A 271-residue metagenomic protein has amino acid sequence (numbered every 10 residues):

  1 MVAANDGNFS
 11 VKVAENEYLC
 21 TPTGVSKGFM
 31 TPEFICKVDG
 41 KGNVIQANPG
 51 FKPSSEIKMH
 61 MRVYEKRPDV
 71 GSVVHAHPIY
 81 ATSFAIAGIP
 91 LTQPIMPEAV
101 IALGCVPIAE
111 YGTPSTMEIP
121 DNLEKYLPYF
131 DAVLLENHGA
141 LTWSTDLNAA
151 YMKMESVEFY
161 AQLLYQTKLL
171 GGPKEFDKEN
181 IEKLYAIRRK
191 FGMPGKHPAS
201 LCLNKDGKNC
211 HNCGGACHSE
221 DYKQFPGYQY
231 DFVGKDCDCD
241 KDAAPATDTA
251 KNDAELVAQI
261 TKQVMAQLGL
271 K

Functional and structural regions predicted by a protein language model:
M1-K271: Glycine-rich flexible loops
